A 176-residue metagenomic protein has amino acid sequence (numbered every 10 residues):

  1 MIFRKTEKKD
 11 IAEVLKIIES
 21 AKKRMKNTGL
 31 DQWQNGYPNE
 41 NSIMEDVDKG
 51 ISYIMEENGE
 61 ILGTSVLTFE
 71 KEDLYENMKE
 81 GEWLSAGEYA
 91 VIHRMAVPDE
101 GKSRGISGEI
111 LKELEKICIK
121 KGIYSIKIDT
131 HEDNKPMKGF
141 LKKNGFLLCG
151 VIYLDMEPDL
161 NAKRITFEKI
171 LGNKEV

Functional and structural regions predicted by a protein language model:
I2-K16: A short beta-loop-alpha structural element at the N-terminal edge of CoA-dependent acyl/N-acetyltransferase catalytic
K22-S42: Conserved GNAT-fold acetyl-CoA-binding loop/helix
I51-S65: Conserved beta-hairpin
V66-A96, K102, D155-P158: Conserved acyl-donor/pantetheine-binding loop and adjacent beta-alpha core of acyl/acetyltransferases and related
V97, S103-K116, G139-K143: Conserved acetyl-CoA-binding loop-helix of GNAT-fold acetyltransferases
L111, C118-T130: Conserved GNAT acetyl-CoA-binding A-motif
I128-K138: Conserved beta-strand-loop-alpha-helix junction that forms the acyl-donor binding cleft
D129-T130, K142-K163: Conserved catalytic-core motifs of GNAT/GCN5-like acyltransferases
